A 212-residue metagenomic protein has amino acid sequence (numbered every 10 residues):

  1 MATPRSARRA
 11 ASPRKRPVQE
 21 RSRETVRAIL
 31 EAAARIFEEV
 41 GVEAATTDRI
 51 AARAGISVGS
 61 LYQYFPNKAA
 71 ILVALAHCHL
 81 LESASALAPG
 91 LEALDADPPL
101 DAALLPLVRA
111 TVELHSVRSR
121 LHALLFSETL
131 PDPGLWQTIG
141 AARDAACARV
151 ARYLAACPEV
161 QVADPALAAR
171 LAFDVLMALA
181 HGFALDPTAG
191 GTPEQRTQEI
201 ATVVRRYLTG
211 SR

Functional and structural regions predicted by a protein language model:
M1-E24, R212: N-terminal intrinsically disordered/low-complexity leader segments
E24, A28, A32, I36-A70 (+1 more regions): Helix-turn-helix
I29-F37, S83, T111, L176 (+1 more regions): Short hydrophobic clusters on alpha-helical segments that form packing/core surfaces in small helical domains
F65, S127-D132: Short helix-capping/turn signature of helix-turn-helix
L72-H79, A142, A146: Alpha-helical DNA-contacting segments of helix-turn-helix folds
A74, A88-S116, A172, T197: Hydrophobic alpha-helical connector segments
E92-D97, V117, A123, D132-P133 (+2 more regions): Hydrophobic alpha-helical bundle segments that form small-molecule/ligand-binding pockets
A123-S127, W136, A155-V203: Hydrophobic/aromatic-rich alpha-helical bundle segments in the mid-to-C-terminal region
